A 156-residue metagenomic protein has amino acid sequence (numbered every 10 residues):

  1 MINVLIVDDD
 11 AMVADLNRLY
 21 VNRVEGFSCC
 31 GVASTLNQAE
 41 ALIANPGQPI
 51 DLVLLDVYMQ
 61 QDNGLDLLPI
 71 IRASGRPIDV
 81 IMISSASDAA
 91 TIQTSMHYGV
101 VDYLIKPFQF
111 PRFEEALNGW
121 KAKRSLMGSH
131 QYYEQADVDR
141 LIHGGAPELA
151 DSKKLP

Functional and structural regions predicted by a protein language model:
M1-V21, V53: Conserved acidic segment of CheY-like receiver
D8, D56-V57, S84: Active-site residues of response regulator receiver
V32-L52: Acidic, metal-coordinating helix/loop segments flanking the phosphotransfer/catalytic sites of two-component signaling
T35, D62-D66: Acidic catalytic/metal-coordinating carboxylates
L65-P77: Short amphipathic alpha-helix used as the core "switch/output" element in two-component signaling
F108-L117, S129-D137: C-terminal output helix
A122-P156: CheY-like receiver
